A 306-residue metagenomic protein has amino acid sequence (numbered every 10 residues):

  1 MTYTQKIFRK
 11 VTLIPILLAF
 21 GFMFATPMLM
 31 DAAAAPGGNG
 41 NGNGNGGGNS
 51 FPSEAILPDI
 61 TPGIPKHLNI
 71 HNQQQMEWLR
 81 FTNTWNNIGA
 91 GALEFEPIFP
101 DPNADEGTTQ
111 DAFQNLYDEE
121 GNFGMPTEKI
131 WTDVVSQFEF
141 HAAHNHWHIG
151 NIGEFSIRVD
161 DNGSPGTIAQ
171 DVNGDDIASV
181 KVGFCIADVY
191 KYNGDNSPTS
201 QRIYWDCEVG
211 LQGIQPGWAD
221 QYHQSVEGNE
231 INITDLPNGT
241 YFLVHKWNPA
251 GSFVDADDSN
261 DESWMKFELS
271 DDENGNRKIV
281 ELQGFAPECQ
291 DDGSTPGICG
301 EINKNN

Functional and structural regions predicted by a protein language model:
M1-R9: N-terminal secretory signal peptides that target proteins for export/translocation
I14-P27: Bacterial N-terminal signal peptides
A25, M30-P36: Boundary at the C-terminal end of the N-terminal hydrophobic targeting segment
A35-Q75, T82-W85, G91-L93, E106-E128 (+2 more regions): Short, compositionally biased P/S/T/A/G/V-rich stretches that sit at domain boundaries
P36-S50, E54, G91-E96, G163-I177 (+3 more regions): Beta-sandwich strand segments
E77-H146, N151, S156-P165, S252-F253: Short amphipathic, basic-aromatic surface patches that mediate peripheral association with negatively charged
N151-G153, D160-P237, N248, G275-N306: Exoplasmic/lumenal beta-rich domain surfaces
